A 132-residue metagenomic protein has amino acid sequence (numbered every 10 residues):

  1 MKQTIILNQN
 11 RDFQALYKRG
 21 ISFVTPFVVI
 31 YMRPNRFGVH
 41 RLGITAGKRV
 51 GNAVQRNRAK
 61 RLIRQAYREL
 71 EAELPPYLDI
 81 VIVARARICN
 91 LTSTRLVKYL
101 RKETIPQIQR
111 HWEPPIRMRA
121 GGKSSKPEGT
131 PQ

Functional and structural regions predicted by a protein language model:
M1-Q132: Positively charged, solvent-exposed patches that mediate nucleic-acid binding
